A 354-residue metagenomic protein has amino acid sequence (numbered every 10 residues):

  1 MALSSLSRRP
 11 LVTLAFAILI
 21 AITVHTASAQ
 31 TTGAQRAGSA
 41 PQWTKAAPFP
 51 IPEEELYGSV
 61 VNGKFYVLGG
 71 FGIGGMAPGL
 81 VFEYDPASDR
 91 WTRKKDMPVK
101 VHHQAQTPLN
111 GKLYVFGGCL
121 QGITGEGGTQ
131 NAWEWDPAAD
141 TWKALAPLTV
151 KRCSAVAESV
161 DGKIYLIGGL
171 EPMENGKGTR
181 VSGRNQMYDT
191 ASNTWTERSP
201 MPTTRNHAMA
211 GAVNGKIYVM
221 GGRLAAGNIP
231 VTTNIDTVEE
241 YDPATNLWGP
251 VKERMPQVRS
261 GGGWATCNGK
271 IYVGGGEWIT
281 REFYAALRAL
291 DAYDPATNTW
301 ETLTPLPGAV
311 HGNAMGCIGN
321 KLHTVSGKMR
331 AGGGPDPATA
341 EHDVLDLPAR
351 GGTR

Functional and structural regions predicted by a protein language model:
A2-A15: Bacterial N-terminal signal peptides that target proteins for export
A2-S5, T26, A37: Intrinsically disordered, low-complexity segments
T13-T23: Bacterial N-terminal signal peptides
A15-F16, A27, T32: Cleavable N-terminal signal peptides
Q30-R354: Kelch-like beta-propeller repeat domains
